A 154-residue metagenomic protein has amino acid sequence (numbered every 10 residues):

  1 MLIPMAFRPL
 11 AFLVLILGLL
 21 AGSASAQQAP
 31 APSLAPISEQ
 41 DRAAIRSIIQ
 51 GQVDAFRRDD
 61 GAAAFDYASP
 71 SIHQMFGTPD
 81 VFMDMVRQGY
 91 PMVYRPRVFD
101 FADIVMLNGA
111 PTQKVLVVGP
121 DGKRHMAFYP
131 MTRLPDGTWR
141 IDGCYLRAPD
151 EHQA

Functional and structural regions predicted by a protein language model:
M1-F7: N-terminal secretory signal peptides that target proteins for export/translocation
L10-A21: Bacterial N-terminal signal peptides
S23, I49-Q52, G61, F65 (+1 more regions): Hydrophobic alpha-helical segments
S25-R58: Short, low-complexity N-terminal intrinsically disordered segments enriched in polar/charged residues
P36, A43-S47, G61-A110: Short solvent-exposed beta->alpha transition segments
G51-A55, T78-D80, T112, I141: A generic structural signal for ordered secondary structure
D103-A154: Exposed beta-sheet edge and beta->alpha loop/turn motif
